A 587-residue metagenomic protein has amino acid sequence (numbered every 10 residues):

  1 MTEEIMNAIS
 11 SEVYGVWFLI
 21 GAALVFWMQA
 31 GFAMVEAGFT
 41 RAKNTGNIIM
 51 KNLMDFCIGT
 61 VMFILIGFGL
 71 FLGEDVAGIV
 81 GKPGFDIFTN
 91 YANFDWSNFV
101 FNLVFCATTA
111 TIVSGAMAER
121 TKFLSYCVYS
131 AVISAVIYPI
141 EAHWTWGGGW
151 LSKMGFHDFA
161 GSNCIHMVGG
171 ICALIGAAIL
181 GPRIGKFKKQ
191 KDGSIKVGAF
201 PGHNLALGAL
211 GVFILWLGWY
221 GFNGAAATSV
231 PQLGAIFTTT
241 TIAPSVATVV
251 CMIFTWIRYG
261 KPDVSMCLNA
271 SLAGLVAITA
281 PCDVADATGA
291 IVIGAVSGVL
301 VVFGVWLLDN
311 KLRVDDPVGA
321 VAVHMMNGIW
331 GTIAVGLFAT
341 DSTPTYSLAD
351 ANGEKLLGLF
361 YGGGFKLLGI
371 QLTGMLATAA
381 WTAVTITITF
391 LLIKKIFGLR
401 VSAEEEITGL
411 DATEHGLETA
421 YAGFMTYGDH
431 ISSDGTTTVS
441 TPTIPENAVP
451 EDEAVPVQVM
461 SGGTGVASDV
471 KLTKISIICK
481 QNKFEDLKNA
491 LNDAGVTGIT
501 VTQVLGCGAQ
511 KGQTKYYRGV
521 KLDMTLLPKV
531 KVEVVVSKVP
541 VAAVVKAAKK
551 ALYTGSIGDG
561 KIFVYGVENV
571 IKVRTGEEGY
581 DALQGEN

Functional and structural regions predicted by a protein language model:
T2-G463: Glycine- and aromatic-enriched membrane alpha-helices
T413-T419, S433-N587: Positively charged, small/polar-rich N-terminal and surface patches that mediate targeting and assembly and bind
